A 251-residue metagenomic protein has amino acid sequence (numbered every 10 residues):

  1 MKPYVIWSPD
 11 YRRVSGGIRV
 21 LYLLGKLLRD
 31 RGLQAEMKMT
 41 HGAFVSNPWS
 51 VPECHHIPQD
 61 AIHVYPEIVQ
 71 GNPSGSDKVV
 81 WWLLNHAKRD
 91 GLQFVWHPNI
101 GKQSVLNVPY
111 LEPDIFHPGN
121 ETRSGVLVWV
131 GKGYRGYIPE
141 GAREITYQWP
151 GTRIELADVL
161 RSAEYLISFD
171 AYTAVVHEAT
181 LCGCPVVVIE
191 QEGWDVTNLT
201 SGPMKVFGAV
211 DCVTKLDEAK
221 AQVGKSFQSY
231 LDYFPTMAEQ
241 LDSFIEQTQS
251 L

Functional and structural regions predicted by a protein language model:
M1-I62, A174-V176, C184-V187, Q191 (+1 more regions): N-terminal pre-catalytic "stem/leader" segment of glycosyltransferase-like enzymes
M1-V14, H63, N120-G133, L166-I167: Short hydrophobic beta-strand segments
V20-L21, M39-G136, V206-L216, Q222 (+1 more regions): Catalytic core of nucleotide-activated saccharide and alditol-phosphate transferases
I57, L160-R161: A short, aliphatic-rich alpha-helical micro-motif
I138-G151: Surface-exposed loop/turn elements that mediate protein-protein interactions on large endomembrane-trafficking
Q148-V159, Y172-T173: Conserved active-site histidine-acidic residue motif and adjacent donor-binding/catalytic loop of glycosyltransferases
R161-F169: Acidic donor-binding loop of glycosyltransferase active sites
A179: Donor-sugar nucleotide-binding helix/loop cap in glycosyltransferases
